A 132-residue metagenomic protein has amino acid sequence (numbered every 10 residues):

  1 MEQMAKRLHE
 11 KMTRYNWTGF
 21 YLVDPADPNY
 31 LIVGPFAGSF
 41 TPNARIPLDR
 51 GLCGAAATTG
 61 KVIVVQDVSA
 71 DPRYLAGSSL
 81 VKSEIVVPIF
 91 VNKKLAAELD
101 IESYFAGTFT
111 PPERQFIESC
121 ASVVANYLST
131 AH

Functional and structural regions predicted by a protein language model:
M1-F40, L128-H132: Intrinsically disordered, low-complexity terminal regulatory regions
W17, V86, E98: Short hydrophobic/aromatic beta-strand element in the GNAT-like acyltransferase core that lines or flanks the acyl-donor
Y21-S79: Regulatory sensory and allosteric helical modules in signal-transduction proteins and certain transcription factors
I63-V64, P88, D100: Conserved beta-strand segments that form the floor/walls of ligand-binding pockets within enzyme and binding domains
S83-F90: A short, aliphatic-rich beta-strand micro-motif
F90-L95, A131: Flexible loop/coil segments at beta-strand boundaries within sensory signal-transduction domains
K93-S103: Sensory beta-strand/linker motifs that couple input domains to effectors
S103-H132: Juxtadomain coupling helices with adjacent low-complexity linkers
